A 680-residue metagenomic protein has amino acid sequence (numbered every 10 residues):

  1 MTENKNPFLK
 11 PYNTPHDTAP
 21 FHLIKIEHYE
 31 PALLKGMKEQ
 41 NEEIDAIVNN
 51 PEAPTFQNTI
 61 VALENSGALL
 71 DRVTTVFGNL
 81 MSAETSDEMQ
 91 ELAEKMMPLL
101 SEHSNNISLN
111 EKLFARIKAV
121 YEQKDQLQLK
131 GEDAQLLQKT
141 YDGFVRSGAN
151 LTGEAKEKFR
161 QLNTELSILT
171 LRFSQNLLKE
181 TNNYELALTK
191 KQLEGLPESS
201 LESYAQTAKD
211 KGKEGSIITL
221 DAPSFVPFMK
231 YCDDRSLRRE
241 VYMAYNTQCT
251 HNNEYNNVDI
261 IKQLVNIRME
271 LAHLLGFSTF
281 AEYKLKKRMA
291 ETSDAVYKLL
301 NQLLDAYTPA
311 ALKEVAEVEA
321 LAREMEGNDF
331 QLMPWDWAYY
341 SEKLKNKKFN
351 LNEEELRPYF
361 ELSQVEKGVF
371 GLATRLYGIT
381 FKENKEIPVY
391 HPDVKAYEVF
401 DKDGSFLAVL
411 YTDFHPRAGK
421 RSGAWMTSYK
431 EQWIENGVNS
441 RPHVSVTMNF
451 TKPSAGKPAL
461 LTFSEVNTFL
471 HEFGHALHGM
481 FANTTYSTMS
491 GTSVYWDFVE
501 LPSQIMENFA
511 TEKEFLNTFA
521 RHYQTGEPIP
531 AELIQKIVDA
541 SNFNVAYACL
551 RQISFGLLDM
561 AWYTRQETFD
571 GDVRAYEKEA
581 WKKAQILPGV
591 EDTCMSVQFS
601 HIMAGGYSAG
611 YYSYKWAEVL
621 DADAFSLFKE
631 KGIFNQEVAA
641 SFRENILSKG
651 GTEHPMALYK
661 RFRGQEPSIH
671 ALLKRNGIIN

Functional and structural regions predicted by a protein language model:
T2-H28, K35, G195, G215-I217 (+9 more regions): C-terminal, non-catalytic "cap/extension" segments appended to globular domains
T2-P197, F628: N-terminal helix-rich structural modules
N13-H28, F77-M96, A119-Q161, T219-D259 (+6 more regions): Short His/Asp/Glu-rich catalytic/ion-coordination signatures at enzyme active sites or charged loops
K38, E42, A46-A53, L69-S86 (+25 more regions): Intrinsically disordered or highly flexible coil/loop and linker segments, enriched in small and charged/polar residues
A68-N79, Q138, D142, M243 (+3 more regions): Short, hydrophobic/amphipathic alpha-helical patches that form generic packing surfaces within helical domains
E132, L136-L137, E165-I168, Q175 (+8 more regions): Active-site-proximal, well-structured secondary-structure segments within enzyme catalytic domains
N257-M269, H443-V446, T484, K649-G651: Short, hydrophobic/aliphatic alpha-helical segments
T451-F469: Short pre-active-site segment immediately N-terminal to the catalytic Zn-binding motif
